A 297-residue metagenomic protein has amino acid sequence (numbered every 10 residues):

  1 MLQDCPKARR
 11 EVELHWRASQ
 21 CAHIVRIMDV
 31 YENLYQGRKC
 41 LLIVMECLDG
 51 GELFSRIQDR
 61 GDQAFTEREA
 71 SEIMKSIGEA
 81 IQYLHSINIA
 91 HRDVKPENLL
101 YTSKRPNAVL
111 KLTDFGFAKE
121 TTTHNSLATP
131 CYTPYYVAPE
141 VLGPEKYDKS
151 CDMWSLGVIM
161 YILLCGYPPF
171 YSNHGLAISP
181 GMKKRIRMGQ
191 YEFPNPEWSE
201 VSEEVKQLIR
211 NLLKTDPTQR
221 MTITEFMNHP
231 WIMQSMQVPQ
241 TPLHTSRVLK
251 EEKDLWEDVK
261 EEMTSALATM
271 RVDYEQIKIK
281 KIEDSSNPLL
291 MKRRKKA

Functional and structural regions predicted by a protein language model:
M1-Q20: Conserved N-lobe beta3->alphaC-helix segment of eukaryotic protein kinase catalytic domains
R26-K39: Short beta-strand micro-motifs within the conserved protein kinase catalytic domain, predominantly in the N-lobe
R38-E52: Conserved short submotifs of the Hanks-type protein kinase catalytic core that shape the nucleotide-binding pocket
I73-M74: Activation segment signature within eukaryotic-like protein kinase domains
D152: Conserved catalytic-loop aspartate of Hanks-type protein kinases
Q219-V259: Regulatory extensions flanking the kinase catalytic core
